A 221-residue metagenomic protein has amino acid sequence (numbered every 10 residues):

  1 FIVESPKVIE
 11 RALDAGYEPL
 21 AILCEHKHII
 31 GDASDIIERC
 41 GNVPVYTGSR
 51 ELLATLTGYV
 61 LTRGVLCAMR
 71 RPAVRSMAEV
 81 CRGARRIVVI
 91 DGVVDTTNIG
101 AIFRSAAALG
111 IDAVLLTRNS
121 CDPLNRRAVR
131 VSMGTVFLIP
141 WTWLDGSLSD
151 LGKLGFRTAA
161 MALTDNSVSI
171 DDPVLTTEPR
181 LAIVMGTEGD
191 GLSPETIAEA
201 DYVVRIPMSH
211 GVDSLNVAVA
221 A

Functional and structural regions predicted by a protein language model:
F1, D91-G92, T117-R118, M185 (+1 more regions): Glycine- and other small-residue-rich loops at beta-strand/loop junctions that grip anionic moieties
F1-V60: N-terminal positively charged helical leader segments and presequences
K7, D14, P72-N166: RNA substrate-binding interface of SAM-dependent RNA methyltransferases
C24-H28, R70, G92: Structural motif
E38-C40, G64-V65, V131-T135, T176-P179: Short, hinge-like loop/turn segments at secondary-structure boundaries
V65-M69, S105-L109, R118-F137, P194-A221: Structured adenosyl-cofactor binding patch, chiefly the S-adenosyl-L-methionine
A159-V212, N216: Active-site/ligand-binding-proximal alpha/beta "capping" segment
